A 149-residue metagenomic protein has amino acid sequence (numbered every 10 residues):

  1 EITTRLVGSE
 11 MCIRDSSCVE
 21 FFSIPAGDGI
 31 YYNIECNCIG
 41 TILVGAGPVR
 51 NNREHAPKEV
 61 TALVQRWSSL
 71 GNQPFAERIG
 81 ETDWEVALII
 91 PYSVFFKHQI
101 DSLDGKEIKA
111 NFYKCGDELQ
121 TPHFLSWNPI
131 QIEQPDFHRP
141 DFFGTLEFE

Functional and structural regions predicted by a protein language model:
E1-G8, C12-I13: Single conserved hydrophobic/aromatic residue that forms the stacking wall/gate of nucleotide- or nucleobase-binding
T3, G80, P135-H138: Short, contiguous, pocket-lining structural segments that sit at or immediately flank catalytic/ligand-binding sites
V7, Q99-I100: Short, charged, solvent-exposed linker or helix-capping segments at domain edges/interfaces that act as flexible hinges
S9, C18, G71-F75: Short secondary-structure capping micro-motifs at structural edges
R14-V19, S23-Y31, E35, I100-E149: Acidic/polar low-complexity flexible segments
N33-T82, D141-F142: Glycine-aromatic-enriched beta-strand/loop faces of beta-sandwich-type recognition domains, especially lectin-like
I79-Q99: Localized edge beta-strand/strand-to-loop motifs within extracellular or lumenal beta-rich domains
